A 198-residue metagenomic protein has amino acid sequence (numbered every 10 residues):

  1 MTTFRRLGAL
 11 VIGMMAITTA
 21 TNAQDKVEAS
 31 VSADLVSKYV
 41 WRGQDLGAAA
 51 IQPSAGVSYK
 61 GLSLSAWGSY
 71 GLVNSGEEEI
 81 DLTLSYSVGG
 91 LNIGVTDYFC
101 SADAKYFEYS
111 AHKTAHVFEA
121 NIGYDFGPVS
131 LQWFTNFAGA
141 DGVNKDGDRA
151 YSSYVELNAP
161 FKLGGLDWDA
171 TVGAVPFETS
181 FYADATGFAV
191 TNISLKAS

Functional and structural regions predicted by a protein language model:
M1-A9: Bacterial N-terminal signal peptides that target proteins for export
F4, N22-S198: Outer-membrane beta-barrel proteins
A9-A16: Bacterial N-terminal signal peptides
A16-T18, N22: Hydrophobic membrane-targeting signal helices
